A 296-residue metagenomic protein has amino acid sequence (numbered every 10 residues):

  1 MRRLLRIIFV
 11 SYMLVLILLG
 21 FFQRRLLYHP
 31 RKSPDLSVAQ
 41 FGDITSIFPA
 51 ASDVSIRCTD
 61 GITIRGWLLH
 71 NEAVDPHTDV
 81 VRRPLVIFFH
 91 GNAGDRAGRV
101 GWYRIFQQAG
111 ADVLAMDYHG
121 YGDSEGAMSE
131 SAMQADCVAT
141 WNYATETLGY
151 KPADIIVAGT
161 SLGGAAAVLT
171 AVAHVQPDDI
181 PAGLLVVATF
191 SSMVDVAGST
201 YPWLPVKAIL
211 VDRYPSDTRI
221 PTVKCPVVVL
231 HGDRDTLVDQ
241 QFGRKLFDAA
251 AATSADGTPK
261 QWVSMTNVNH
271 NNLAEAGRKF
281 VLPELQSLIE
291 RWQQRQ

Functional and structural regions predicted by a protein language model:
L4-I56: An N-terminal hydrophobic leader/cap segment in hydrolases
R57-A144: Membrane-embedded segments
W102, S216, C225, D239-A249: Short alpha-helix in the alpha/beta-hydrolase fold that links the catalytic acid
Y143-T147, P152-Y201: Primarily recognizes the serine-hydrolase "nucleophile elbow" in alpha/beta-hydrolase and SGNH/GDSL folds
P205-R219, K224-C225: Active-site nucleophile elbow and catalytic-triad environment of alpha/beta-hydrolase enzymes
T222-V223, V229-H231, D235: Short beta-strand/loop motif that positions the catalytic acidic residue of the alpha/beta-hydrolase fold
R234-V238, H270-N272: Acidic catalytic loop of the alpha/beta-hydrolase fold
A252-Q296: C-terminal catalytic histidine-bearing segment of alpha/beta-hydrolase fold enzymes
